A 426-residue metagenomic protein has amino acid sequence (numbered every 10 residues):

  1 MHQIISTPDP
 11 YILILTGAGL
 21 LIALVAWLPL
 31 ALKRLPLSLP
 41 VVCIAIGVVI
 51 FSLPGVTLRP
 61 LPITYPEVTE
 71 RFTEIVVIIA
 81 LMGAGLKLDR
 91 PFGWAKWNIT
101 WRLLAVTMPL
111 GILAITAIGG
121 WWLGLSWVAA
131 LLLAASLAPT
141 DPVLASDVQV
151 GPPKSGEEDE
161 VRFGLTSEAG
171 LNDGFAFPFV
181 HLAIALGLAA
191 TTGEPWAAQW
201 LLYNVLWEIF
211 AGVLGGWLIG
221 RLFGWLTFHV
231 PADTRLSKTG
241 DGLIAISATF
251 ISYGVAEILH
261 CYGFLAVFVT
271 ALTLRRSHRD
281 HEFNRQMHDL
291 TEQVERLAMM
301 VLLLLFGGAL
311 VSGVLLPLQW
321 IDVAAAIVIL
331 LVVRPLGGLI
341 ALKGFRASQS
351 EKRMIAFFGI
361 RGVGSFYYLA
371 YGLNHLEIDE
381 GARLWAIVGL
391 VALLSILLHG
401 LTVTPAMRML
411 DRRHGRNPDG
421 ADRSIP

Functional and structural regions predicted by a protein language model:
M1-P426: Transmembrane helical cores of multi-pass secondary ion antiporters/exchangers
